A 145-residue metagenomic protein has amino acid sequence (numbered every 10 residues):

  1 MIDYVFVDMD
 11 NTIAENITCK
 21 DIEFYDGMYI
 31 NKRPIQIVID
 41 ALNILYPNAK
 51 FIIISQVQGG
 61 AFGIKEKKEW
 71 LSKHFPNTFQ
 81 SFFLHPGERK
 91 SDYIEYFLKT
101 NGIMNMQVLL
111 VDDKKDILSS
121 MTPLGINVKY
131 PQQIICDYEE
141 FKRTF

Functional and structural regions predicted by a protein language model:
M1-P47, L124, I134: Active-site neighborhood of HAD-like aspartate-dependent phosphohydrolases
A14-N16, G60-I64, K90-Y93, I117-S120 (+1 more regions): Short catalytic/ligand-binding loop motif for oxyanion handling, primarily in non-cytosolic enzymes, centered on
M28-Q36, G59-G63, H85-S91: Acidic-and-aromatic substrate-binding clefts and catalytic sites of carbohydrate-active enzymes
V38-K65, L71: Substrate-recognition element of Asp-dependent hydrolases with the DxDx(T/V) motif
I54-G59, K68, H74-Y93: A short, structured active-site edge motif that brings together acidic residues
F83-D116, M121: Conserved Lys-Pro-Asp/Glu-containing loop-to-beta segment of HAD-superfamily phosphomonoesterases, centered on
N105-T144: Acidic, Mg2+-coordinating phosphoryl-transfer loop and its flanking beta/alpha structural elements, shared across
